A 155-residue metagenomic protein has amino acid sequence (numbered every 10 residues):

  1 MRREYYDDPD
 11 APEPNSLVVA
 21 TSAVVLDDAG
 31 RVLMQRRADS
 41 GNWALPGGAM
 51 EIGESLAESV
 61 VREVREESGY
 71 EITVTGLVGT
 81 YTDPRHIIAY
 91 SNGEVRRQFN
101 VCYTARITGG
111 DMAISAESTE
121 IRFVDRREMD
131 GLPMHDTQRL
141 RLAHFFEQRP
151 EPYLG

Functional and structural regions predicted by a protein language model:
M1-S22: Acidic, metal-coordinating catalytic segment for phosphate/diphosphate chemistry, firing primarily on the Nudix
V18, A38-S40, L45, I72 (+1 more regions): Short connector loops at helix/strand junctions that flank enzyme active sites, especially segments positioning acidic
V19-T21, G30, R97-V101, T119: Change "...and in nucleic-acid phosphodiester-cleaving endonucleases..." to "...and in nucleic-acid processing enzymes
V25, C102-R106, F123-D125: Short, well-ordered beta-strand micro-motif
D27-E67: Conserved Nudix-box catalytic region and its N-terminal flanking loop in Nudix hydrolases and closely related
G41-N42, M112-G155: Nudix hydrolase/Nudix homology domain
E71-T80: A short coil-to-beta-strand element that immediately follows conserved catalytic motifs
T82-D111: Active-site-adjacent beta-strand/loop module that shapes the phosphate/pyrophosphate-binding cleft
